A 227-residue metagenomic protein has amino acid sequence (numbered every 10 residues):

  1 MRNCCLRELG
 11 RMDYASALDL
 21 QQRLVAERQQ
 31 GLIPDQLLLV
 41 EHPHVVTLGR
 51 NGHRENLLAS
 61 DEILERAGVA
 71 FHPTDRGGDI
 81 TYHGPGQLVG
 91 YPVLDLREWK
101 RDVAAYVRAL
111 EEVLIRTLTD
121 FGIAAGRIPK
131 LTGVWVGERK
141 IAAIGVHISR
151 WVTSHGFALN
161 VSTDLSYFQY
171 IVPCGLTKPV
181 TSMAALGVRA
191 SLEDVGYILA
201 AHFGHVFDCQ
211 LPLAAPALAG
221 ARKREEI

Functional and structural regions predicted by a protein language model:
M1-V136, K140-I141, R189, G220-I227: N-terminal lobe of the biotin/lipoate ligase/transferase fold
R54, L58-S60, I141-V161, L165: Short, conserved beta-strand/beta-arch hydrophobic-aromatic motifs that form part of recognition grooves or interface
G90-P92, T132, I144-V146, F157-V161 (+1 more regions): A structural signal for short, well-ordered beta-strand segments
W99, T153-H155, F168, L192: Intrinsically disordered, low-complexity acidic/polar segments
L165-I227: C-terminal accessory segment of soluble enzyme catalytic cores
